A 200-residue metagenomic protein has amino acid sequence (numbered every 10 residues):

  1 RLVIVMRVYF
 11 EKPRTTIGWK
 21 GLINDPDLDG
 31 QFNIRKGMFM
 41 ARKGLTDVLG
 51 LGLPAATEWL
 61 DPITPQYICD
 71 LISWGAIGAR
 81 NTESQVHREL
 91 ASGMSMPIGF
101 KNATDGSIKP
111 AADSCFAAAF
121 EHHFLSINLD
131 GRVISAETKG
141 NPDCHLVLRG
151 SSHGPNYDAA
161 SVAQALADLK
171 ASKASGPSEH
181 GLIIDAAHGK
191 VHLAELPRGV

Functional and structural regions predicted by a protein language model:
V3-D168, H188-G189, L193-G199: Active-site-facing alpha/beta catalytic cores
A165-P177: Redox- and metal-dependent alpha/beta enzyme cores, enriched for Fe-S-associated oxidoreductases and cofactor-handling
I184: Conserved, mostly hydrophobic/aromatic
